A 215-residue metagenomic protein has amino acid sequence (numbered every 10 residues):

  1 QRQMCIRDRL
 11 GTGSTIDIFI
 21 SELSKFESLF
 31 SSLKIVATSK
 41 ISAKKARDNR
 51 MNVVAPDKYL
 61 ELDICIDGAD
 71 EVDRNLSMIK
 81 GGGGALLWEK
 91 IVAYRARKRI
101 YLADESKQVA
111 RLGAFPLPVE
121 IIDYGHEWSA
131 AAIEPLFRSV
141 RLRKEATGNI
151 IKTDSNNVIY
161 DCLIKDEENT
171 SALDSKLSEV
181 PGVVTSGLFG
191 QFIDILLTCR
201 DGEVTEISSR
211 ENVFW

Functional and structural regions predicted by a protein language model:
Q1-I6: Short, small-residue-biased leader/transition segments that mark boundaries at the very start of proteins
R7, S28-I35, S77: Short active-site oxyanion
R7-T15: Glycine-rich beta-strand-to-loop/alpha-helix junction loops that act as flexible
T12, I35-T38: Active-site nucleophile and cofactor-binding loops and adjacent substrate-binding regions of central metabolic enzymes
T15-L23: N-terminal active-site wall of soluble small-molecule enzyme domains
F26, K40-W215: Conserved phosphate- and dinucleotide-binding cores of soluble alpha/beta proteins, encompassing both enzyme active
